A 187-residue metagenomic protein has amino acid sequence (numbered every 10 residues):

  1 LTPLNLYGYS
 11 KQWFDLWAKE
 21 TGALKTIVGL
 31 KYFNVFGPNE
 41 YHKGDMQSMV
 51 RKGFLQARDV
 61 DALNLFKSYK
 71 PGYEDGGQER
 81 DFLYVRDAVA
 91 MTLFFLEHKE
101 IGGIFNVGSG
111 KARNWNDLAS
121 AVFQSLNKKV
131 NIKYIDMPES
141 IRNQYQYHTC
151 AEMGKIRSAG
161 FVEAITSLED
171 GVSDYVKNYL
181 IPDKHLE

Functional and structural regions predicted by a protein language model:
L1-F36, E40-Y41, D45: Catalytic helix-loop patch of NAD(P)-dependent Rossmann-fold dehydrogenases
N5, G44-S48, R80-R86, R113 (+2 more regions): Residue-level signal for the nucleotide or nucleotide-sugar donor/cofactor binding architecture
Q12, V35-R51, E74-G77, V85-R86 (+3 more regions): Glycine/proline-rich active-site loop of Rossmann-fold NAD(P)-dependent oxidoreductases
V35-N39, L65-R80, F105-R113, M137-Y145 (+1 more regions): Glycine-rich Rossmann NAD(P)(H)-binding loop
G53, A57-D59, M91-I141: Mid/C-terminal beta-alpha module of Rossmann-like enzyme folds, strongest in SDR-family dehydrogenases/epimerases
V85, E139-E163, D174: Conserved C-terminal active-site "lid" loop/helix of NAD(P)H-dependent oxidoreductases that clamps the redox cofactor
A88, T92, V107, L118 (+2 more regions): Non-catalytic, hydrophobic alpha-helical segments
S167-E187: Amphipathic terminal alpha-helices
